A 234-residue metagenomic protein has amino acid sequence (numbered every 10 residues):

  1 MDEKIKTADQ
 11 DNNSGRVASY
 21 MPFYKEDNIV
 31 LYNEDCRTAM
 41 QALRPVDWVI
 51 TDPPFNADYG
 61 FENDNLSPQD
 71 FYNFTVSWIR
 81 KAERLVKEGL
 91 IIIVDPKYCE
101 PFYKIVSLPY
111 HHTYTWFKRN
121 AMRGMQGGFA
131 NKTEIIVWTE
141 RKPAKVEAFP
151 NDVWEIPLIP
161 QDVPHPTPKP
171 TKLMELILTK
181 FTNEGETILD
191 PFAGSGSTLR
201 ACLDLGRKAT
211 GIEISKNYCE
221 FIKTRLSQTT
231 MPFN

Functional and structural regions predicted by a protein language model:
M1-Q10, S14-E220: Core catalytic lobe of class I
Y24-E26, K223-N234: Short, conserved SAM-binding/catalytic segment of Class I S-adenosyl-L-methionine-dependent methyltransferases
